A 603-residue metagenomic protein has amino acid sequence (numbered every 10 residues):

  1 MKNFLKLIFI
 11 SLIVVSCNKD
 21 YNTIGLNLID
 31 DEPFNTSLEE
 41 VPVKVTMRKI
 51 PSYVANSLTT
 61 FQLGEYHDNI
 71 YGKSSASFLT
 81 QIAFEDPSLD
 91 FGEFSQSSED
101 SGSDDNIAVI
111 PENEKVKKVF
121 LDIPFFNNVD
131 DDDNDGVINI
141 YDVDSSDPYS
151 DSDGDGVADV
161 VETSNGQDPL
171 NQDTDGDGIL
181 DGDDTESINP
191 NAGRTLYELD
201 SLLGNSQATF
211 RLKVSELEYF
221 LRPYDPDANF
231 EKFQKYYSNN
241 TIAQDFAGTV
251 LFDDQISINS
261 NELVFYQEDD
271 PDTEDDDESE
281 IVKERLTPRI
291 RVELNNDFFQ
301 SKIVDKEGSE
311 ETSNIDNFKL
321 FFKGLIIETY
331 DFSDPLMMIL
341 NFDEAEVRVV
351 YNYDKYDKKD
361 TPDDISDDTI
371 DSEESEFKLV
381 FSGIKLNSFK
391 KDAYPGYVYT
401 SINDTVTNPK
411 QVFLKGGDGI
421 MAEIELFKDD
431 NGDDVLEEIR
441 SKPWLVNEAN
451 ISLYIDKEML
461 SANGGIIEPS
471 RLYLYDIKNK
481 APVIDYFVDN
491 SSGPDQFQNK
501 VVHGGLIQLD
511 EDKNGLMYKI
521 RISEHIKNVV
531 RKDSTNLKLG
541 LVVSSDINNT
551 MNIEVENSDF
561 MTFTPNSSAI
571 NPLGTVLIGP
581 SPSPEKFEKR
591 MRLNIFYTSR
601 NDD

Functional and structural regions predicted by a protein language model:
K2-D131, G178, D183-D603: Secreted, disulfide-rich extracellular signaling modules
V129-P190: Extracellular calcium-associated, cysteine-rich motifs in secreted modular proteins
